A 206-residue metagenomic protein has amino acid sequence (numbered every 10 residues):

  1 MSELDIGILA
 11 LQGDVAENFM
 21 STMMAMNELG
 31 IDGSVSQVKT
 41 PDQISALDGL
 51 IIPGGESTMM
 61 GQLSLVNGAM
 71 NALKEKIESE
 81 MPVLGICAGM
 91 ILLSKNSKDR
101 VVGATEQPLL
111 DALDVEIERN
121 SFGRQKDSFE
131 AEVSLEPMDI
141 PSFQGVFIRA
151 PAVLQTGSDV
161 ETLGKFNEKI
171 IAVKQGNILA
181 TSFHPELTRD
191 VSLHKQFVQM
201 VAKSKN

Functional and structural regions predicted by a protein language model:
M1-V66, A72-E78, V191-K195, Q199-N206: N-terminal beta1-alpha1 cap of cysteine-dependent amidohydrolase-like domains
E3-L4, R119-N206: Amide-donor transfer/coupling interface in amidating biosynthetic enzymes
L11, A88, F183: Cofactor-binding loop segments of dinucleotide-utilizing enzymes, especially the Rossmann-like FAD- and NAD(P)+-binding
D14, Q43, I91, K98 (+4 more regions): Surface-exposed, flexible loop/turn segments at secondary-structure boundaries
F19, S94-N96, S158: Short, well-ordered secondary-structure micro-motifs
L47, S79-M81, Q107, S142-F143 (+2 more regions): Short coil/turn connectors at secondary-structure junctions
I52, G85, T181: Redox-cofactor binding/interface segments in oxidoreductases and associated redox assembly factors
S57-S134: Cysteine-nucleophile active-site neighborhood
